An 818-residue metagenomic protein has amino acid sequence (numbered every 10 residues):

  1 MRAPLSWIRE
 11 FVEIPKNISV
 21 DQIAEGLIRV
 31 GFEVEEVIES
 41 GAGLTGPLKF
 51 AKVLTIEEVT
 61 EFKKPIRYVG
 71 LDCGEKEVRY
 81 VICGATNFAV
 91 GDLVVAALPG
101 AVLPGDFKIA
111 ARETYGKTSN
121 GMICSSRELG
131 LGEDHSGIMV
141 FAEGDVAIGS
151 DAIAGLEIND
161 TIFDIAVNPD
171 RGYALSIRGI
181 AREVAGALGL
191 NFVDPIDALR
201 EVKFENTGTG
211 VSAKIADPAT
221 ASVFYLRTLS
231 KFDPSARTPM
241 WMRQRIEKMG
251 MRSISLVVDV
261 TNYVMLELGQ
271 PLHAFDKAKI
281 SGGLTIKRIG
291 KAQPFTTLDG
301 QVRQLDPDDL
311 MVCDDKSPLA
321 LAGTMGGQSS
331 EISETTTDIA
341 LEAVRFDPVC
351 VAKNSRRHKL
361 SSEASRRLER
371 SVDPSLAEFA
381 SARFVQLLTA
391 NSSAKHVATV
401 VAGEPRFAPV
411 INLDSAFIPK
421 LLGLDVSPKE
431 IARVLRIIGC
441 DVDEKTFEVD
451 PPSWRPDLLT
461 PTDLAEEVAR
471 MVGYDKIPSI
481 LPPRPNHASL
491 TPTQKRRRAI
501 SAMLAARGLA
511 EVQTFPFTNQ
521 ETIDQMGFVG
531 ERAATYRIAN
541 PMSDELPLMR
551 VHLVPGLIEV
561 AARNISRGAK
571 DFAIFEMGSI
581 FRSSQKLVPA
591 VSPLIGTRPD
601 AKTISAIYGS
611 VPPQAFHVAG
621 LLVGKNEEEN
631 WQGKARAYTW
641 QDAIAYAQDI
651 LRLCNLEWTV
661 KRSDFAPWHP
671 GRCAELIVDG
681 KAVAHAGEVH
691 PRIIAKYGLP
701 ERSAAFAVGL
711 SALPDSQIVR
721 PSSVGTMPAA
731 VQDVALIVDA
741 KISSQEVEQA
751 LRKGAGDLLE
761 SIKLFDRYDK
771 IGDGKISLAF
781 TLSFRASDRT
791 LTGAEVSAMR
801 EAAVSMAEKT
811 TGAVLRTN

Functional and structural regions predicted by a protein language model:
M1-E205, A340, K359, E363 (+4 more regions): Phosphate-backbone binding interfaces of nucleic-acid-interacting proteins
R2, Q22, R29, I437-C440 (+5 more regions): A carboxyl-terminal module marker
A3-E10, D160-N168, S222-S230, E363-S371 (+8 more regions): Short, hydrophobic beta-strand segments
F11-V12, E25, T60, L188 (+1 more regions): Glycine/proline-enriched, intrinsically flexible loops and inter-domain linkers
K49-V81, R243-Q244, T261-S329: Conserved mixed alpha/beta core segments that line enzyme active sites in large multi-domain catalysts
K108, R112, T285-M325, S329-I332 (+6 more regions): Class II aminoacyl-tRNA synthetase-like tRNA-binding/catalytic domains
Y115-V140, A152-T161, L310-A408, E545 (+3 more regions): Mobile "lid/hinge" segments at catalytic clefts and subdomain interfaces of large enzymes
G179, I411-F572, S783-R785, E795-N818: Extended, well-folded interaction surfaces typified by the phenylalanyl-tRNA synthetase beta subunit core
